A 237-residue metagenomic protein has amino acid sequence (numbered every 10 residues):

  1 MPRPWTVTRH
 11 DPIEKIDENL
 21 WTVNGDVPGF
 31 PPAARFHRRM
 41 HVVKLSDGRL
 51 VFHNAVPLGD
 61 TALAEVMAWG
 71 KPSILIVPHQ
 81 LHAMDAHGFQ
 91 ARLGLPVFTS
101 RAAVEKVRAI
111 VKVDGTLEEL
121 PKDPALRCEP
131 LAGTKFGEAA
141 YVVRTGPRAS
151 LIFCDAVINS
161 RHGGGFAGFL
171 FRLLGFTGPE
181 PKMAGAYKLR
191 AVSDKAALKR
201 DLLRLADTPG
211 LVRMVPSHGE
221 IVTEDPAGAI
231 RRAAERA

Functional and structural regions predicted by a protein language model:
P2-E14, E18, P28, V51-F52 (+1 more regions): Metallo-beta-lactamase
K15, P32-F36, L131-K135: A short catalytic or substrate-binding loop motif that flags glycine-/basic-rich loops and adjacent residues that bind
E18-F30, L120-E129: Short Pro/Gly-enriched beta-strand edge/turn motifs at strand-loop
T22-N24, V42-K44, V142-R144: Short, well-ordered beta-strand micro-motif
P28-E65: Active-site-flanking structural segment that lines cofactor/substrate pockets
F52, P57-S100: Active-site metal-binding motif and surrounding structural segment of the metallo-beta-lactamase
A83, V104-V107, N159: Short gly/pro/ser/thr-enriched loop/turn and capping motifs at secondary-structure boundaries
G94-G146: Hydrophobic, well-structured mid-protein blocks that either form specific transmembrane helices
